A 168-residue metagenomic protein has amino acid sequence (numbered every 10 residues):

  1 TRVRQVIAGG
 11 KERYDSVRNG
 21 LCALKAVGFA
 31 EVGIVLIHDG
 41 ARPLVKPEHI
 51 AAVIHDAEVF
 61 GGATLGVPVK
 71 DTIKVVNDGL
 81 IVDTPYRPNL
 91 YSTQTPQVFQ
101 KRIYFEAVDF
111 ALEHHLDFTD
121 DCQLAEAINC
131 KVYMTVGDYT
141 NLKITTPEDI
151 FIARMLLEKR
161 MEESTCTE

Functional and structural regions predicted by a protein language model:
T1-R13: Conserved donor nucleotide-binding strand/loop of the catalytic core
R2-V3, V59-G61, D78, N129-K131: A generic structural signal for alpha->beta connector loops
A8, I37, L65, D117-T119 (+1 more regions): General beta-strand structural signal in soluble alpha/beta enzymes
E12-N77, Q94: Conserved beta-loop-beta/alpha segment of the NTase-like Rossmann-fold superfamily that binds/positions NTPs
A23-L24, G79-T84, F151-A153: Short, hinge-like loop/turn segments at secondary-structure boundaries
R42, G62-T64, V82, P96 (+2 more regions): A residue-level structural signature of the nucleotidyltransferase/glycosyltransferase Rossmann-like core
V75-F99: Short, flexible, basic/aromatic active-site loop/helix in glycosyltransferases
S92-E168: Conserved alpha/beta core of the MobA/IspD/sugar-nucleotide pyrophosphorylase nucleotidyltransferase superfamily
